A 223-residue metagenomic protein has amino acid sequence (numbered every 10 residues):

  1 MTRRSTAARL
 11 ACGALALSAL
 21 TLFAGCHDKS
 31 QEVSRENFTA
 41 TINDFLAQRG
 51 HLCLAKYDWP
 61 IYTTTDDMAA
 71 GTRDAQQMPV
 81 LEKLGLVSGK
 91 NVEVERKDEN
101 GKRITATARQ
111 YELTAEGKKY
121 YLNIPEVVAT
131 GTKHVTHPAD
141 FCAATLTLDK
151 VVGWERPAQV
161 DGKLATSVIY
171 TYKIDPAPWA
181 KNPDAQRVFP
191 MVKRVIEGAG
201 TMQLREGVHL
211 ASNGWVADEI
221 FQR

Functional and structural regions predicted by a protein language model:
T2-A14: Bacterial N-terminal signal peptides that target proteins for export
L22-G25: C-terminal motif of bacterial Sec signal peptides marking the signal peptidase cleavage site
H27-K29: Bacterial signal peptide processing site
D44-A75: Post-signal-peptide N-terminal segment of Sec-exported extracytoplasmic proteins
T72-S88, E93: Basic amphipathic alpha-helical segments that dock to polyanions
S88, S167-K181, R194-R223: Short beta-strand edge/turn micro-motifs at domain boundaries
S88-C142: Accessory beta->alpha helical hairpin/"wing" motif in late/C-terminal subdomains of nucleic-acid enzymes
F141-D161: Short amphipathic beta-strand and strand-loop transition segments with alternating hydrophobic
